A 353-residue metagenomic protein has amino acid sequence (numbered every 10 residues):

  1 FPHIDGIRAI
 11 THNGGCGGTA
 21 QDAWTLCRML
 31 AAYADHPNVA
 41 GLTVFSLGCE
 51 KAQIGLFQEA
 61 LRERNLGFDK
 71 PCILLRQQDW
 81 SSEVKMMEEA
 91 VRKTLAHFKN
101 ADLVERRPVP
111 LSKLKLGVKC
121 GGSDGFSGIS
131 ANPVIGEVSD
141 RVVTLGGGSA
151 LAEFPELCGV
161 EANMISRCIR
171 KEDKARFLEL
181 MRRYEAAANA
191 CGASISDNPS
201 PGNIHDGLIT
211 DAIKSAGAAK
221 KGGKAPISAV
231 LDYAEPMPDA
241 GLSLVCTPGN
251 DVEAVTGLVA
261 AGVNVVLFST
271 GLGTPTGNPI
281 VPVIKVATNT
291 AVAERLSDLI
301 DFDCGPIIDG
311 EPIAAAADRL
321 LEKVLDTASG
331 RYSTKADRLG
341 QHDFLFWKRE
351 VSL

Functional and structural regions predicted by a protein language model:
F1-V265, S269-L353: Metallocofactor- and cofactor-centric catalytic cores in central/energy metabolism, strongly enriched
